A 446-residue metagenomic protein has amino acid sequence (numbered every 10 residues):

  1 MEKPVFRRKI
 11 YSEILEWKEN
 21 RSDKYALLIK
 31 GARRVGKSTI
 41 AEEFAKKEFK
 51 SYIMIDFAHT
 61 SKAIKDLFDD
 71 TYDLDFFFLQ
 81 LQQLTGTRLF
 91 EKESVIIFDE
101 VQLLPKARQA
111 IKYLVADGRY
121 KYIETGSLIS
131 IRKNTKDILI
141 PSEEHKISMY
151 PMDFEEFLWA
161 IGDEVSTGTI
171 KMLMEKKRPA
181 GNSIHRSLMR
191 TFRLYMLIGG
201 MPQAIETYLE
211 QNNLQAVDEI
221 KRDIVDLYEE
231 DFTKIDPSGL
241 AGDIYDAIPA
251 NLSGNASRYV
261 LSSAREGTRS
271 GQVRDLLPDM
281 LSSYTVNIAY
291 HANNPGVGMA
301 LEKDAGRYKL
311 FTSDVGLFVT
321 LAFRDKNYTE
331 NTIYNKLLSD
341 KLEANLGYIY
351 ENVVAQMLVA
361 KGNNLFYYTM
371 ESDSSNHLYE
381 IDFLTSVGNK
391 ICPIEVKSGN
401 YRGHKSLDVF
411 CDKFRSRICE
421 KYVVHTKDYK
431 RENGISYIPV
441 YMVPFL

Functional and structural regions predicted by a protein language model:
E2-K3, K9, K18-Y25, R34 (+4 more regions): A cross-kingdom feature that marks ATP-driven nucleic-acid transaction machinery
I29: Hydrophobic anchor at the beta1->P-loop junction of P-loop NTPases
K37: Conserved lysine of the Walker
K46-I64: Conserved catalytic segments around the Walker B and adjacent sensor/switch elements of P-loop NTPase domains
H59-K92: Short glycine-rich substrate-engagement loop in P-loop NTPases that contacts/grips substrate
I97, K121-S127, S148: Structural recognition of the conserved hydrophobic beta-strand(s) that form the central parallel beta-sheet of P-loop
Y113, S130-K146, L158-D163: Short regulatory helix/loop adjacent to the ATP-binding pocket of P-loop NTPases
G162-Y350: Interdomain hinge/linker elements that couple catalytic modules in large macromolecular machines
